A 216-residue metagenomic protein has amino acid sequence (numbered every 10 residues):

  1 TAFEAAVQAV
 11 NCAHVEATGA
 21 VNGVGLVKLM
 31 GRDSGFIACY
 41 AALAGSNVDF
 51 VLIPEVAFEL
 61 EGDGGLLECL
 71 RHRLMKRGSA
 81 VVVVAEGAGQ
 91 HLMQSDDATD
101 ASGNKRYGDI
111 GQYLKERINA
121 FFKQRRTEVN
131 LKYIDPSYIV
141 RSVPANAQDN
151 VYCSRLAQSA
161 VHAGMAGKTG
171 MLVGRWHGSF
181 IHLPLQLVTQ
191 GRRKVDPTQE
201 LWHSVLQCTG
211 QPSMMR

Functional and structural regions predicted by a protein language model:
T1-V24, K28-V129: Accessory alpha-helical/coil subdomains and C-terminal extensions that flank or cap enzyme catalytic cores
A98-R216: C-terminal non-catalytic interaction/assembly regions of soluble proteins
